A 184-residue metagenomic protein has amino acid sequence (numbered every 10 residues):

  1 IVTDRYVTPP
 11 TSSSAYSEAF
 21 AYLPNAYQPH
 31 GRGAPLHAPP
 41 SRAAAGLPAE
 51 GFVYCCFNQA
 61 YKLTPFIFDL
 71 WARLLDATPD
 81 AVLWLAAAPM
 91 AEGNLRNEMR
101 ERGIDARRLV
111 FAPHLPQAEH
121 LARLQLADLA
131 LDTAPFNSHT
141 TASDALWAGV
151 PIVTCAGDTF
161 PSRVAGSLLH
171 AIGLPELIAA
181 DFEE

Functional and structural regions predicted by a protein language model:
I1-P39: Active-site-proximal region of nucleotide-activated glycan assembly enzymes, centered on histidine/acidic-rich loops
T3-D4, F57, A86, A112-H114 (+3 more regions): Generic beta-strand/beta-sheet core signal
S12-A15, E101-A106, L168-I172: Short, conserved catalytic or adaptor-binding loops enriched in Gly and charged residues
F20, R108-V110, E176-L177: Short, conserved active-site loop motifs that form the nucleotide-linked donor/cofactor pocket
A26-P116, R123-Q125: Conserved catalytic-core segment of nucleotide-activated headgroup transferases in glycan assembly
P116-A127, S143, W147: Short acidic alpha-helix that forms the nucleotide-activated donor recognition element in Leloir-type transferases
L129, T133-E184: Catalytic binding pocket for nucleotide-activated donors in carbohydrate/polymer assembly enzymes
